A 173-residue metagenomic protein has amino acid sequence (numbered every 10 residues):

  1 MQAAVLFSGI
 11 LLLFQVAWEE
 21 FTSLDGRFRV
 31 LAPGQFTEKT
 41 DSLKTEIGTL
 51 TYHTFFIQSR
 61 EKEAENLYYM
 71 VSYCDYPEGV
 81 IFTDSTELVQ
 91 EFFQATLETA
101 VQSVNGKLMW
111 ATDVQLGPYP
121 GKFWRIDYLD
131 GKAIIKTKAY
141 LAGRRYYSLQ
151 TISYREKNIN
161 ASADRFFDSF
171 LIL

Functional and structural regions predicted by a protein language model:
A3-L13: Sec-dependent N-terminal signal peptides
F14-T22: Cleaved targeting-peptide boundary
T22, R29-S59, F93-L141: Signature of long, low-cysteine stretches enriched in small and polar/charged residues
L24, G34-E38, L88-V104, G143-L173: Surface-exposed amphipathic alpha-helical segments
D41-L43, L50-T51, V80-T83, N158-S162: A short, polar/proline- and glycine-enriched secondary-structure boundary/capping micro-motif
T54-E91, S148-Q150: A short acidic-to-branched-hydrophobic micro-motif
Y68, G121, R144-Y146: Structural motif
Y76-P77, L141-G143: Helix-coil modules at protein/domain termini and other flexible surface or pore-lining loops, especially C-terminal
